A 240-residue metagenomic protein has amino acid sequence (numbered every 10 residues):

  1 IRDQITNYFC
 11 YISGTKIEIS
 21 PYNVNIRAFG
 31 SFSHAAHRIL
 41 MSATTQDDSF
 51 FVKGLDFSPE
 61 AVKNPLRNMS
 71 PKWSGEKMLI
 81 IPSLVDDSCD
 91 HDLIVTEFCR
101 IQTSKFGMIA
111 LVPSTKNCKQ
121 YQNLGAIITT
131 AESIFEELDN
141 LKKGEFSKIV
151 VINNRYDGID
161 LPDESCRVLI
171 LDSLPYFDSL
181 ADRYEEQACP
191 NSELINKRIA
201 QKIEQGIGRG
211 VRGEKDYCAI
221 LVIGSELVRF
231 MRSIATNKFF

Functional and structural regions predicted by a protein language model:
I1-D92, A126-L138, I152: A contiguous, basic/glycine-rich beta-loop/short-helix subdomain that forms a polymer-engagement track
H34-A36, S74-K77, K105-F106, D163-R167 (+1 more regions): Short glycine-/polar-rich loops that comprise or flank the Walker A/P-loop and associated switch/sensor motifs
A35-I39, S104-I109, F146-K148: Short active-site oxyanion
T44-Q46, P113-N117, N153-Y156: Short, polar loop motifs at secondary-structure junctions
L84-D87, N140-F230: Conserved RecA-like P-loop NTPase helicase motor core
D92-T103, N140: Short, basic/hydrophobic alpha-helical segments
I101-N123: Conserved strand-helix element at the start of the C-terminal RecA-like helicase core
F230-F240: Short, low-complexity, polybasic intrinsically disordered segments
